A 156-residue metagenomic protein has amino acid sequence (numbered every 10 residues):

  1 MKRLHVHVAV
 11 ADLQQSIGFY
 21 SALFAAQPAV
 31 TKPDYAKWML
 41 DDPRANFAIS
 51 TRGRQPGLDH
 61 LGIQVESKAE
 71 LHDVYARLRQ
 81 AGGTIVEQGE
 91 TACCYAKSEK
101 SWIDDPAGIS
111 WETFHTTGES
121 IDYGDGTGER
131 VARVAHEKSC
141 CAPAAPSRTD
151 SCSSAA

Functional and structural regions predicted by a protein language model:
M1-K2, H7-N46: Core segments of cupin and vicinal oxygen chelate
M1-Q14, R44, L58-L61, S120-A156: N-terminal beta-strand motif that seeds the catalytic metal site of vicinal oxygen chelate
L13-Q14, G62-S110, G118-I121: Vicinal oxygen chelate
K32-Y35, Q55-G57, C94-E99: Short acidic/glycine-enriched loop/turn segments that link adjacent beta-strands
L40-D42, S98-S101, G128: Short secondary-structure transition/capping segments
D41-A45, R54-P56, E66-L71: Short, charged/polar surface micro-motifs in flexible loops or helix N-caps
N46-S50, E112: Conserved beta-strand in the GNAT
